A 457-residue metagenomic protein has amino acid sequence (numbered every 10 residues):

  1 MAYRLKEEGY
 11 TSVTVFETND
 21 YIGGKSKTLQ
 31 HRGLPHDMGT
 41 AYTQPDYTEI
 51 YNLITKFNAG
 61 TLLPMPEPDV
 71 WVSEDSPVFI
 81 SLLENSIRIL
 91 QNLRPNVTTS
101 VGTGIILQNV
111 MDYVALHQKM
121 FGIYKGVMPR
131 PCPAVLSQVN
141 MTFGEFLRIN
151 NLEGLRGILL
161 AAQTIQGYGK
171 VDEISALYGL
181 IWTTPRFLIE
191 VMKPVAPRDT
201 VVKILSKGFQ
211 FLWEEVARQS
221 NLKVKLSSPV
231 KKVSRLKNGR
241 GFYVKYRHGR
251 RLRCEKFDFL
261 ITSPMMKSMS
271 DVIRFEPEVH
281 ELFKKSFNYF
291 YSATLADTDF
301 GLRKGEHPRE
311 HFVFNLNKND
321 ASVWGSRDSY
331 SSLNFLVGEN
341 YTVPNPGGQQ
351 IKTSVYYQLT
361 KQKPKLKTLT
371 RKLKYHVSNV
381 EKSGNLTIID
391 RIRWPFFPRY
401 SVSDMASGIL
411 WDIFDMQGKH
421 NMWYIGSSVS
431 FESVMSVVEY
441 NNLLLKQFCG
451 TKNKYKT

Functional and structural regions predicted by a protein language model:
K6-Q30: Glycine-rich FAD pyrophosphate-binding loop
K25, G33-M65: Conserved FAD-binding subdomain of flavin-dependent enzymes
P35, P77-F79, R251-C254: Short, mixed charged/polar active-site loops that provide acid/base catalysis or chelate metal/phosphate cofactors
Y51, T55-T184: Mobile amphipathic helical/loop "lid" adjacent to a hydrophobic cofactor/ligand pocket
R94, T98-V114, Q118-G122, R253 (+3 more regions): Eukaryotic N-terminal low-complexity, Ser/Thr- and Lys/Arg-rich leader segments that predominantly function as
P185-R251, E255-F259: Helical element adjacent to the flavin cofactor pocket in flavoenzyme catalytic cores
F257-F259, P264-W423, S428-K452: C-terminal segments that line or cap access tunnels to active or ligand-binding sites in enzymes and enzyme-associated
